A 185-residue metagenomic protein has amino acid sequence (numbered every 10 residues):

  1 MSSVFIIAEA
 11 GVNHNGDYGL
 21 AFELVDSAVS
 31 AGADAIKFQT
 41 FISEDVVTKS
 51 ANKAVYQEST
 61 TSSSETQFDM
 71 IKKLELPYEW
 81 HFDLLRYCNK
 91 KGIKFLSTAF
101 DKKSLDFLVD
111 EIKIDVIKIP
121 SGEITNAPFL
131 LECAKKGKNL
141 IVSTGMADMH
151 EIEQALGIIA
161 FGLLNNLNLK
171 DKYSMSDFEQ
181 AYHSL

Functional and structural regions predicted by a protein language model:
M1-L185: Catalytic cores and adjacent flexible loops of soluble metabolic enzymes that perform enolate/carbanion chemistry on
